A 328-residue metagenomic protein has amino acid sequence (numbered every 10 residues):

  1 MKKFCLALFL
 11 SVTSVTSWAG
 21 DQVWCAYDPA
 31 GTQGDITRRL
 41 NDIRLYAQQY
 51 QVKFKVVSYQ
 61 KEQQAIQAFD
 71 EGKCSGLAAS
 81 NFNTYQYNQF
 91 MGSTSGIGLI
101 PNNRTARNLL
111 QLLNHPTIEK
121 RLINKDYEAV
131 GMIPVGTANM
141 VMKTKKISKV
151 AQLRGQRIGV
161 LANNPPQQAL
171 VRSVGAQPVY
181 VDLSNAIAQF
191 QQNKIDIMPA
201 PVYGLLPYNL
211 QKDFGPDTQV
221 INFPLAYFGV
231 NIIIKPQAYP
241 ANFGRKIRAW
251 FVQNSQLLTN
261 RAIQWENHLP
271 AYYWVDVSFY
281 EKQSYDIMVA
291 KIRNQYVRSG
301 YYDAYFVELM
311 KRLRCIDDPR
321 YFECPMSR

Functional and structural regions predicted by a protein language model:
M1-F4: Positively charged n-region of N-terminal signal peptides that target proteins for export
S14-T16: N-terminal signal peptide c-region/cleavage motif recognized by signal peptidases
G20-Y50, E128-Q189: Bilobed "Venus flytrap"/periplasmic-binding protein-like clamshell domains and structurally analogous long
W24-T105: Extracytoplasmic small-molecule ligand-binding "clamshell" domains of the periplasmic binding protein/Venus flytrap
R38, D42, Q64, A68 (+7 more regions): Extracytoplasmic/secreted proteins, especially bacterial periplasmic and envelope-associated proteins
F69-A79, R157, Q177, Q192-P201: Alpha-to-beta junction loops
S80-S173, L210, P224-S327: Contiguous mixed-secondary-structure segments that line small-molecule binding/active-site clefts of soluble domains
N81-M91, I187-Q192, P199-N222: A ligand-binding cleft/hinge motif common to bilobed small-molecule-binding domains
